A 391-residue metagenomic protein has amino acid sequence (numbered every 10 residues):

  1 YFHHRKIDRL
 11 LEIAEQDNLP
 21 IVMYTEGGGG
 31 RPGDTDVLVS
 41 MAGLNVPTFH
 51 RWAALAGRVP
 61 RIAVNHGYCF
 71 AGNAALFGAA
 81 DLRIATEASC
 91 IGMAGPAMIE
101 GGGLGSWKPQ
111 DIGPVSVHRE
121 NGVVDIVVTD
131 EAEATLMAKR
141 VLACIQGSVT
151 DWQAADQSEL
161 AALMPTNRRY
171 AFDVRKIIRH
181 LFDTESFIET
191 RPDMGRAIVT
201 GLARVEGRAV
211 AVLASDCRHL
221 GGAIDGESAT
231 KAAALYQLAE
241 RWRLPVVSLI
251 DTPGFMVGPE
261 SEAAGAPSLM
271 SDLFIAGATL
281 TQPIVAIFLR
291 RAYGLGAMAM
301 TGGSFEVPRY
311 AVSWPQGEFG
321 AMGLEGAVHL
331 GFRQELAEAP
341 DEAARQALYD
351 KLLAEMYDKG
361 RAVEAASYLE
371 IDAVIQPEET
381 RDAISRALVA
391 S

Functional and structural regions predicted by a protein language model:
Y1-S391: Ligand-binding clefts of soluble mixed alpha/beta catalytic domains
